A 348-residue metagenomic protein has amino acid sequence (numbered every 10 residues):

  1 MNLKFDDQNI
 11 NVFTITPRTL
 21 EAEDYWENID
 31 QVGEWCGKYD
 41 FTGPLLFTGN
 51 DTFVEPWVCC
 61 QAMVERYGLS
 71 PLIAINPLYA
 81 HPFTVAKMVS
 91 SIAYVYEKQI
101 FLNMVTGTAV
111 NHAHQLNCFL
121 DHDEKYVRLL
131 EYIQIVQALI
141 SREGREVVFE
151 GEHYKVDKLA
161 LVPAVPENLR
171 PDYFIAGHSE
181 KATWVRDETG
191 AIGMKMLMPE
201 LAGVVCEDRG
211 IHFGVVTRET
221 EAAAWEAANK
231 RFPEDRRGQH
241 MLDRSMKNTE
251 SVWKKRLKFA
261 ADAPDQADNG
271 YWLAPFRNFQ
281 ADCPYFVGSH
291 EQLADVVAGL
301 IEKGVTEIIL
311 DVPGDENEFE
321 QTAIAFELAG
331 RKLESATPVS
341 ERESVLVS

Functional and structural regions predicted by a protein language model:
M1-S70, R170-P171, E343-V347: N-terminal beta1-alpha1-beta2 module of alpha/beta enzyme domains
N2-D6, L116, H122-P166, L201-I301 (+1 more regions): An alpha-helical appendage that flanks or caps ligand/catalytic pockets
F5-P17, P44-L46, L69-I75, I100-M104 (+4 more regions): Hydrophobic faces of well-ordered beta-strands that scaffold small-molecule active sites in alpha/beta enzyme cores
D7-E27, A74-P82, L169-H178, V215-R218 (+1 more regions): Active-site mouth loops of central-metabolism enzymes
A22-W35, V85, G177-V185, S289-G299: Short, acidic/polar
E23-D24, P44-E55, L78-F83, K195-A202 (+3 more regions): Acidic-and-aromatic substrate-binding clefts and catalytic sites of carbohydrate-active enzymes
E27-G49, W184-K195, G299-T306: Catalytic domains of carbohydrate-active enzymes, especially glycoside hydrolases
E34-K38, C60-G68, V89-I100, R186-D187 (+2 more regions): Acidic (Asp/Glu)-rich catalytic clusters
